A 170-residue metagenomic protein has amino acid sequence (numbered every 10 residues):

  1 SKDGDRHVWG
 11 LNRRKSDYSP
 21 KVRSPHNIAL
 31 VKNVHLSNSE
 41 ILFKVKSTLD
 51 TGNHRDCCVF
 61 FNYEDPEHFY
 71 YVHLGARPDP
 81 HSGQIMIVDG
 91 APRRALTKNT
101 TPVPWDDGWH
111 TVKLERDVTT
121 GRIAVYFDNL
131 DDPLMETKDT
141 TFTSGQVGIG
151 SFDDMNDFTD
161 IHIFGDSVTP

Functional and structural regions predicted by a protein language model:
K2-N27, G83-Q84: Short carbohydrate-recognition loop motifs
K21-D89: Secretory/extracellular carbohydrate-interaction modules and structurally similar beta-sandwich "look-alikes"
N27-V34, T97-P104, V147-G148: Beta-strand-rich interaction surfaces with strong enrichment in secreted/lumenal proteins
F43, G108-V118, I123-V125: Short tryptophan-centered beta-strand motifs in secreted/extracellular beta-sheet-rich domains of glycan-recognition
F43, T159-D166: Extracellular beta-strand elements of beta-rich domains used for carbohydrate recognition/degradation or cell-matrix
G90-T111: Short, aromatic/His-centered strand-loop micro-motif at the edge of beta-sheets
Y126-D131: Short strand-turn-strand beta-turns centered on an Asx-Gly dipeptide
L134-H162: Flexible glycan-contacting loops in extracellular carbohydrate-active proteins
